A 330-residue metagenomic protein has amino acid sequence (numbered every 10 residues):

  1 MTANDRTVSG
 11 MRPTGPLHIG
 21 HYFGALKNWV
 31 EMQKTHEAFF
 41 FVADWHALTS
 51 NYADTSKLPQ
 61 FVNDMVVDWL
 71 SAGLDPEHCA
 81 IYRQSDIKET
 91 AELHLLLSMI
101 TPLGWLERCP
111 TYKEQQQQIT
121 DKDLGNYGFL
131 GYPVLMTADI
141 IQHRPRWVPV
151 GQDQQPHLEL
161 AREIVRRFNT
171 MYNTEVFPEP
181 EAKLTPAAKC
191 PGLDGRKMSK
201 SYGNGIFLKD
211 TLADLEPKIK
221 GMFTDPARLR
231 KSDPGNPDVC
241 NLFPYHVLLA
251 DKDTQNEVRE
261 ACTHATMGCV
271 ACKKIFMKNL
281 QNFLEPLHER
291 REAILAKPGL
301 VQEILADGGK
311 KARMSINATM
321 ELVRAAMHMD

Functional and structural regions predicted by a protein language model:
T2-A138, H288, E292: N-terminal Rossmann-like or analogous alpha/beta NTP/dinucleotide-binding catalytic cores that position adenine
I19, P156, R162-D330: Conserved nucleotide- and phosphate/pyrophosphate-binding catalytic cores in adenylate/nucleotidyl-handling enzymes
S50, Q142-R146, K197-M198: Active-site-proximal beta-alpha loop/turn segments in soluble metabolic enzymes
W69, D153, G195: Conserved RecA-like P-loop NTPase ATPase core
L103-E107, Q142-P149, A250-V258, H288: Short helix-capping/linker segments at secondary-structure and domain boundaries
C109-E114, Q118-F168, P191: Internal, conserved structured core segments that host functional sites
